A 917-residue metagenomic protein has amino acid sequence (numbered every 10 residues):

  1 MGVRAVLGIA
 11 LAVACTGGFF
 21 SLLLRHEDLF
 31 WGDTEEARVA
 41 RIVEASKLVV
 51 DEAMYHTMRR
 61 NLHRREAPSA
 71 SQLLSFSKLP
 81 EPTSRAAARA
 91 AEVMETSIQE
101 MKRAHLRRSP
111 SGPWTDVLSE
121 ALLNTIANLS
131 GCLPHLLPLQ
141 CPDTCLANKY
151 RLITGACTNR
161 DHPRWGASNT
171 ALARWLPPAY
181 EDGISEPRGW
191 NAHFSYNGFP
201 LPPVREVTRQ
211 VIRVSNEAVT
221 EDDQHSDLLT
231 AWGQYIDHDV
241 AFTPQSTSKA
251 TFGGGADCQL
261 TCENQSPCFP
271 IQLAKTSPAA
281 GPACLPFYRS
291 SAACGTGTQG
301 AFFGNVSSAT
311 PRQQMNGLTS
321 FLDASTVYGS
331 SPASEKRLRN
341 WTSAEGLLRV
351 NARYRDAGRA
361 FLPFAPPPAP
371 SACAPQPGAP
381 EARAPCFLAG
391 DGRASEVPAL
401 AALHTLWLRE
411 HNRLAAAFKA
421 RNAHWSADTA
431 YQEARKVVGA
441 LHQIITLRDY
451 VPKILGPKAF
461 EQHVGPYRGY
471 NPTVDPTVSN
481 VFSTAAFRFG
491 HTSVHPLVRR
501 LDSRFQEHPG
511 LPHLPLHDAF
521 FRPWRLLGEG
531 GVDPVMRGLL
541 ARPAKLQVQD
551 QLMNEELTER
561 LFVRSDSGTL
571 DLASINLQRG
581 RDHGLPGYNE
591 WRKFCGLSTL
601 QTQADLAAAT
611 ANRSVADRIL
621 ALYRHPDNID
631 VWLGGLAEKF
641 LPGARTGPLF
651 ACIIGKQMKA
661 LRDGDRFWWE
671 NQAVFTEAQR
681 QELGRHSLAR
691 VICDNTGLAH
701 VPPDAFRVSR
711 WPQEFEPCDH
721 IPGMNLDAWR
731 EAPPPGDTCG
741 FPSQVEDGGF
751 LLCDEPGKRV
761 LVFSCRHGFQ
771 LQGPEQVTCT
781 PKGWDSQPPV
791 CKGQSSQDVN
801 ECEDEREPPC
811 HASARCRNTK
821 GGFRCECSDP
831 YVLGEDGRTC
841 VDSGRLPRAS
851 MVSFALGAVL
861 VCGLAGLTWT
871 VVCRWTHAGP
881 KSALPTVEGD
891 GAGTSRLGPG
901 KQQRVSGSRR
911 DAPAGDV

Functional and structural regions predicted by a protein language model:
M1-G2, C765: Conserved S/T- and glycine-rich ATP-binding loop of Class I adenylate-forming
G2-P398, A416, R421-C739, L860-T868 (+2 more regions): Terminal regions of secretory-pathway proteins
S226, L406-L414: Long, well-ordered hydrophobic secondary-structure segments characteristic of membrane-embedded and membrane-proximal
V397-R409: Alpha-helical bundle segments that constitute or directly flank the non-heme di-iron/ferroxidase center
G736-R824, S828-P830, E835-V917: Conserved N-terminal submotifs of small, disulfide-stabilized extracellular modules
